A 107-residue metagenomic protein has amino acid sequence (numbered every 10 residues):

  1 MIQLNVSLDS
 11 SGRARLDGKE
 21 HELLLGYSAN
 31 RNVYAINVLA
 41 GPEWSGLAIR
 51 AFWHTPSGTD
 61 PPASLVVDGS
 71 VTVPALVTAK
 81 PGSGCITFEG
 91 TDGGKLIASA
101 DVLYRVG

Functional and structural regions predicted by a protein language model:
M1-G107: N-terminal assembly/attachment segments of tailed bacteriophage virion structural proteins
